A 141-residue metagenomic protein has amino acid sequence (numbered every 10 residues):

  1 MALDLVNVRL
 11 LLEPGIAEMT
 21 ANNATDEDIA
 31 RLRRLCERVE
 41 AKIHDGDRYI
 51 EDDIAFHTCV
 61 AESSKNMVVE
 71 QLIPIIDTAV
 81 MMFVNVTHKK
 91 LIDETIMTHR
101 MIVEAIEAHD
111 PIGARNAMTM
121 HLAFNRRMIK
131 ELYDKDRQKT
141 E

Functional and structural regions predicted by a protein language model:
M1-L3: HTH-adjacent hinge/linker in prokaryotic transcriptional regulators
L5-N85, M97-H99, G113-R127: Conserved amphipathic alpha-helical segments that form helical-bundle/coiled-coil interaction surfaces
K89: Membrane-interface catalytic loops of GT-C/OST-like multi-pass glycosylation enzymes that act
I92: Conserved, function-critical positions that sit in or immediately flank catalytic and ligand-binding motifs
I106-I112: Short acidic-aromatic low-complexity motifs
Y133-E141: …primarily DNA-binding HTH/wHTH and HhH modules…
